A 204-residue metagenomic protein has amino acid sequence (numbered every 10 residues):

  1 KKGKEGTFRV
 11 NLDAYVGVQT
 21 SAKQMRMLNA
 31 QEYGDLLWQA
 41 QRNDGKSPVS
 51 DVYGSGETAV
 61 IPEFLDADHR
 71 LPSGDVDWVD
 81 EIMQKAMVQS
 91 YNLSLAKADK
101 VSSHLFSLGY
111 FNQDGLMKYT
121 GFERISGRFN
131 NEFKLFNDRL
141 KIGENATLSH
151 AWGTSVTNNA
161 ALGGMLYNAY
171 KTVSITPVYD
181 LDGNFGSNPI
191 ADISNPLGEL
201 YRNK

Functional and structural regions predicted by a protein language model:
K1, G17, D75-A86: Periplasmic N-terminal accessory/gating domains of Gram-negative outer-membrane beta-barrel systems
K1-N11, V88-S90, G109-D114: A beta-strand signature from Gram-negative outer-membrane beta-barrel systems, especially the internal plug domain
K4-T7, N11-D75, L116-K118, S126-K204: Surface-exposed loop/interface segments of Gram-negative outer-membrane beta-barrel transport/assembly proteins
A14, E81-K85, L95-D99: Outer-membrane beta-barrel initiation region
M87-Y91, G121-I125: Residues that define the transmembrane beta-barrel architecture of outer-membrane proteins
V88, D99-K100, F136-D138: Outer-membrane beta-barrel channels and translocator barrels
S103: Glycine-rich phosphate/pyrophosphate-binding loops and their adjacent beta-strand/loop elements at enzyme active sites
